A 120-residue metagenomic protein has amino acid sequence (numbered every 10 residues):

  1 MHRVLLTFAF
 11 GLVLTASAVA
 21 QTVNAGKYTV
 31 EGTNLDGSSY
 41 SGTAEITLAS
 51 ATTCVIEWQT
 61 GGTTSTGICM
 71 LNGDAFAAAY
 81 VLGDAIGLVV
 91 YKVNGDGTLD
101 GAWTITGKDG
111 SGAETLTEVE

Functional and structural regions predicted by a protein language model:
M1-V4: Positively charged n-region of N-terminal signal peptides that target proteins for export
T7-T15: Bacterial N-terminal signal peptides
T15-T22: Sec/Tat signal peptide C-region and signal peptidase I cleavage site
T22-E120: Central antiparallel beta-sheet cores of small beta-barrel/beta-sandwich binding domains
